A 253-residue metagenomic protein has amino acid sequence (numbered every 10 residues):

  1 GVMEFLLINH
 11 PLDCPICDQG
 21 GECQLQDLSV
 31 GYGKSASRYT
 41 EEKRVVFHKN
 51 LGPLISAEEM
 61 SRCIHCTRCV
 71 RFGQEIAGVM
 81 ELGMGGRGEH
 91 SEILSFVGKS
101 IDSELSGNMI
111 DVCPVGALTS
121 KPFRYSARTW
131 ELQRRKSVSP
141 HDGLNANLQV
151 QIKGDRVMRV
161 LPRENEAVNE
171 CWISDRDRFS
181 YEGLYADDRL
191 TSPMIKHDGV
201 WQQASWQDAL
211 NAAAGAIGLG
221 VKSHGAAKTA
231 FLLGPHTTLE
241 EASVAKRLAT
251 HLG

Functional and structural regions predicted by a protein language model:
G1-S139, L144-L148: Fe-S ferredoxin-like electron-transfer domains and their immediately adjacent linker/connector regions across
L7, P11, E59-M60, C66 (+5 more regions): Catalytic alpha/large subunits of respiratory electron-transfer oxidoreductases, centered on bis-MGD molybdoenzymes
